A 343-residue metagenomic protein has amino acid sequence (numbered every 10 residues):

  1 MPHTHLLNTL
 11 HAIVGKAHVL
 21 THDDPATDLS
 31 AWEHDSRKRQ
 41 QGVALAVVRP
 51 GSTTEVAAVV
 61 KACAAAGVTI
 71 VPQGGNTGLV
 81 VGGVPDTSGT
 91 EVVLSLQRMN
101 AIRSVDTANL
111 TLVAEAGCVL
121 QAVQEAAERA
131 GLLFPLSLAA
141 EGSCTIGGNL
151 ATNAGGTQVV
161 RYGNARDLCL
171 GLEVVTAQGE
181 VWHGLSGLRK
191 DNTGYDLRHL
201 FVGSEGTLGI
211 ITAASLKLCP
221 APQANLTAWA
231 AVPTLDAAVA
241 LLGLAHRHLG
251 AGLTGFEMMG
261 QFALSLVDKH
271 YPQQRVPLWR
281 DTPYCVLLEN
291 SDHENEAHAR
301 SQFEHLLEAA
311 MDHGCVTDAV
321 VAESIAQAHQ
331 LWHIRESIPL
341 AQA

Functional and structural regions predicted by a protein language model:
M1-A343: Noncatalytic alpha-helical scaffold of FAD-dependent oxidoreductases
